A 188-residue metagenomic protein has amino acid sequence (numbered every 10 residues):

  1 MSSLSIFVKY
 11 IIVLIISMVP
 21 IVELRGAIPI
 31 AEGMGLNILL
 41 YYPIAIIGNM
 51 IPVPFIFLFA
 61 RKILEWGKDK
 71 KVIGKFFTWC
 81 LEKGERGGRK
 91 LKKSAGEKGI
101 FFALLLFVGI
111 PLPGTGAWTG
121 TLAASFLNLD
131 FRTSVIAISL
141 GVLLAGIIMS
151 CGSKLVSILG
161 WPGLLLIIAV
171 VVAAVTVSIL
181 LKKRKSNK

Functional and structural regions predicted by a protein language model:
M1-V13, M34-V108, V156-K188: Membrane-interfacial helix-loop-helix
S17-M18, N49-M50, G109-P113, V142: Residue-level hotspots within the lipid-embedded alpha helices of multi-pass solute transporters
M18-I30, P111-L122: Transmembrane helix boundary and interhelical junction motifs in multipass membrane proteins
I28-P29, F57-R61, T121, S125 (+1 more regions): Transmembrane alpha-helix boundary and packing residues in multipass membrane permease domains and related
L39-I46, F126-L140: Membrane-interface alpha-helices at helix entry/exit sites of multi-pass transporters
V53, G146-S150: Hydrophobic transmembrane alpha-helices of multi-pass small-molecule transporters
A95-E97, W118-N128: Membrane-helix boundary/interface segments in integral membrane proteins
W118, A123, S134-I136, L144-A145: Glycine-rich active-site/cofactor-binding loop and its immediate structural neighborhood
